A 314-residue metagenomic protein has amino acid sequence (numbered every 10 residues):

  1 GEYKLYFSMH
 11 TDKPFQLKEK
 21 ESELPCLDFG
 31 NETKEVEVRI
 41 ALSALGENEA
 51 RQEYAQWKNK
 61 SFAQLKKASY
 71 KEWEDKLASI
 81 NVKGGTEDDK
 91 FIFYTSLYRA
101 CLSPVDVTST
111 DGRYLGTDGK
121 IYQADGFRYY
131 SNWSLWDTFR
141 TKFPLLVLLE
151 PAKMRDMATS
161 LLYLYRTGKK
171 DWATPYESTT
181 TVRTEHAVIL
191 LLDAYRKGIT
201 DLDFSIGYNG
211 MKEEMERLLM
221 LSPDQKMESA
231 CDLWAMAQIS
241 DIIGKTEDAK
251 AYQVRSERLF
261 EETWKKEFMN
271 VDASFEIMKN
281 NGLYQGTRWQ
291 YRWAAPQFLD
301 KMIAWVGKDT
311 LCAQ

Functional and structural regions predicted by a protein language model:
G1-Y130, Y163, K170: Acidic/polar, glycine-enriched structural segments that form the non-catalytic walls/loops of the carbohydrate-binding
L45-E49, S79-T86, L102-T110, M154 (+7 more regions): Intrinsically disordered or highly flexible coil/loop and linker segments, enriched in small and charged/polar residues
A63-K76, D106-N132, A158-K170, S205-R217 (+3 more regions): Active-site-adjacent bridging/hinge elements
T95, R99-L102, L190, R255-K266: Alpha-helical scaffold segments in carbohydrate-active enzymes
K120, S178-L191, N270-T287: Carbohydrate-binding/catalytic loop surfaces
S131-I243, Q253, Y291-L299, I303: Aromatic-rich carbohydrate-recognition surfaces in CAZymes
A237, I242-Q314: Catalytic cores of carbohydrate-active enzymes
